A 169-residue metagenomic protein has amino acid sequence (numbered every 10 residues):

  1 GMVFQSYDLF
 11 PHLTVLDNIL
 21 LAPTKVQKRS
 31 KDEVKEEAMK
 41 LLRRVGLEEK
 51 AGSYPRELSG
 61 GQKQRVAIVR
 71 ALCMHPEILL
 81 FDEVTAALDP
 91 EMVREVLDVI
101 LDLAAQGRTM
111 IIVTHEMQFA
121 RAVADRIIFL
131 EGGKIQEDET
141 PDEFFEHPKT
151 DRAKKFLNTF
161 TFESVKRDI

Functional and structural regions predicted by a protein language model:
G1-P141: ABC family nucleotide-binding domain
D142-I169: C-terminal boundary and immediately downstream tail of ABC-type ATPase nucleotide-binding domains
